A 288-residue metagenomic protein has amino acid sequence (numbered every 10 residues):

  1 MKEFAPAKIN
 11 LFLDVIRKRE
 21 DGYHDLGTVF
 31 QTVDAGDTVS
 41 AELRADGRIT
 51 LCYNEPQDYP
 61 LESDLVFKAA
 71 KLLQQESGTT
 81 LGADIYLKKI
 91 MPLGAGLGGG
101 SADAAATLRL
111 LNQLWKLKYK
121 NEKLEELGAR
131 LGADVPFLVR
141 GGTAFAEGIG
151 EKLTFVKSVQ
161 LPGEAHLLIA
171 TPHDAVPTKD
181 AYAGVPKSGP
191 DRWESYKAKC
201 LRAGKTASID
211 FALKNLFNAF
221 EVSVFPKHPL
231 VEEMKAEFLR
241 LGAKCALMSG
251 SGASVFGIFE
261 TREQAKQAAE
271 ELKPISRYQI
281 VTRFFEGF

Functional and structural regions predicted by a protein language model:
M1-A95, Q113-E125, Q160-L161, T171-D174: ATP-binding N-lobe of GHMP and related small-molecule kinases
L13, D37-A41, D134-L138, A144-F145 (+1 more regions): Short beta-strand scaffold segments in enzyme catalytic cores
Q31-T32, A129-R130, P136-V139, K157-G163 (+1 more regions): Solvent-exposed alpha-helices and their adjacent loops that cap or buttress functional pockets in soluble metabolic
A45-Y59, T107, A207-F217: Short, basic/glycine-rich phosphate-binding loops at helix/coil junctions that contact nucleotide phosphates
Y86-W115, A133, A243-F259: Glycine/serine-rich anion-binding loops at beta->alpha junctions that coordinate negatively charged ligand groups
A104, L108-F145: Contiguous, small/hydrophobic- and glycine-enriched helical/loop subdomains that border and often "cap" functional
R140, F145-C245, E260-K273, R277-F288: Conserved, helical-rich catalytic subdomain that frames metal- and/or nucleotide-binding sites in enzyme alpha/beta
